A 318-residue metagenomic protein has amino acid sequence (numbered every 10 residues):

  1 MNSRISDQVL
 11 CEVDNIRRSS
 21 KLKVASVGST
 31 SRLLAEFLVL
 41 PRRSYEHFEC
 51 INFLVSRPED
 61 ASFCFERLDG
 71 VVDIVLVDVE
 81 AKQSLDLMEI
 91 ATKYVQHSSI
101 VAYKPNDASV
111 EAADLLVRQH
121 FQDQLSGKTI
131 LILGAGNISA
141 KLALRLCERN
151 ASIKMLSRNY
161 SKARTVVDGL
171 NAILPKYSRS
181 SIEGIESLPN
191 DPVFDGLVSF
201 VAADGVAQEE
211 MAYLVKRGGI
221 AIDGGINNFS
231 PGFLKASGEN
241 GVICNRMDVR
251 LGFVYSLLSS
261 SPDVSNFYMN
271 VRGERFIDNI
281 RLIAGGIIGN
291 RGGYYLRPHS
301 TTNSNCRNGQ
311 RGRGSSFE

Functional and structural regions predicted by a protein language model:
N2-A25: N-terminal, charge-rich interaction modules
I5-D7, G224-N228, G232-E318: Adenosine-phosphate binding glycine-rich loop
I5-E12, H47-R67, R179-L188: A short, well-structured beta->alpha microelement
K21-L125, L258-S261: Glycine/serine-rich phosphate-binding loop and adjoining beta1-alpha1 elements at the start of nucleotide-handling
F48, V95-S99, I173-I185, N240: A short helix-to-beta-strand connector/capping loop
F65, L142-A143, M211: Generic hydrophobic/aromatic pocket-lining and core-packing "Φ" positions
Q119-V201: Glycine-rich phosphate/diphosphate-binding loop of Rossmann-like nucleotide-binding domains
R179-Y255: Rossmann-like adenosine-cofactor binding region
